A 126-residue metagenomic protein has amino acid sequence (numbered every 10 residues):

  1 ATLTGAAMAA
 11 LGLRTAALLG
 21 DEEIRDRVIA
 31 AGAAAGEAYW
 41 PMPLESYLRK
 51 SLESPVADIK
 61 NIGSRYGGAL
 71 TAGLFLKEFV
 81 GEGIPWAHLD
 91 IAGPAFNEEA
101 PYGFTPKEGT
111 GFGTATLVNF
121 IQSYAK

Functional and structural regions predicted by a protein language model:
A1-K126: A generic structural signal for tightly packed, nonpolar segments enriched in small/aliphatic residues
